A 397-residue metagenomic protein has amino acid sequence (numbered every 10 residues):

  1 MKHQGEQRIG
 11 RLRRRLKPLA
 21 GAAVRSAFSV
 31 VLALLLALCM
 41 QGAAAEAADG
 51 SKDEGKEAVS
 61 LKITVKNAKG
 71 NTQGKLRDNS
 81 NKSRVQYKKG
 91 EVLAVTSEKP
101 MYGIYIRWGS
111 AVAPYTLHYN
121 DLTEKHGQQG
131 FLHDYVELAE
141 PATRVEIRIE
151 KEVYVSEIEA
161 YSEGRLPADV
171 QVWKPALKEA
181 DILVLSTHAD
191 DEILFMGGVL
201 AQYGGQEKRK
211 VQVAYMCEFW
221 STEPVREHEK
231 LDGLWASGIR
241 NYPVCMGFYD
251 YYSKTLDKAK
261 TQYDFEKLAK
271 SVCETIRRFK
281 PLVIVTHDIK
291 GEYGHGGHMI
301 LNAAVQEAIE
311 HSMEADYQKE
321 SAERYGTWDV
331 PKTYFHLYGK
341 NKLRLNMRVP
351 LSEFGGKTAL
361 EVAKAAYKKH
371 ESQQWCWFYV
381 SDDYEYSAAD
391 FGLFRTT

Functional and structural regions predicted by a protein language model:
M1-A22: N-terminal secretory signal peptides that target proteins for export/translocation
A27-C39: Bacterial N-terminal signal peptides
L38-G50: Sec-dependent signal peptide cleavage junction
K52-R84, S97, W108, H311-T397: The feature marks non-catalytic terminal segments
G70, D78-G90, V95-K99, Y105 (+4 more regions): Active-site rim/loop-helix segments in enzyme catalytic domains that contact anionic ligands
D191-L194, F219-S221, I289-G296, N341-R344: Active-site environment of divalent metal-dependent phosphoester hydrolases
V272-E292: Proline-aspartate-enriched helix->loop->beta-strand connector
Y293-I309: Short Gly/Thr/Asp-enriched flexible loops that form oxyanion-binding sites at enzyme active sites
